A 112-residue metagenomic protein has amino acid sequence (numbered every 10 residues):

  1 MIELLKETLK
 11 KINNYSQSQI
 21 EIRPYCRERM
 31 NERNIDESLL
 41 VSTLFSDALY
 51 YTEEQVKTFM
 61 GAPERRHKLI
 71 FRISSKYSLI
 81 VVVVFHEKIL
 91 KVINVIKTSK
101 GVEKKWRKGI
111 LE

Functional and structural regions predicted by a protein language model:
M1-E112: Ribonuclease/tRNase effector modules and their secretory precursors
